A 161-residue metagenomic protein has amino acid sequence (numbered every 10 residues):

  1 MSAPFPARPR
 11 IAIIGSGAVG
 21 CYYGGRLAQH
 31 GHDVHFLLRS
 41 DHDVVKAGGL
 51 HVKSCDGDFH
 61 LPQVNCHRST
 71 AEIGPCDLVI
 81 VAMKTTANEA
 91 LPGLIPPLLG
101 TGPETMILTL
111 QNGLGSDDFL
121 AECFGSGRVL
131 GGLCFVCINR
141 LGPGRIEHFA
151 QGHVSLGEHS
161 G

Functional and structural regions predicted by a protein language model:
S2-D58: NAD(P)+-binding Rossmann beta1-loop-alpha1 motif at the extreme N-terminus of oxidoreductases
P4-F5, I146-F149: Solvent-exposed alpha-helices and their adjacent loops that cap or buttress functional pockets in soluble metabolic
I14-V19, Y23-G24, G48, N112 (+3 more regions): Short glycine-rich loop/turn motifs that provide flexible caps or phosphate-binding loops at active sites
R39, T85-T86, H159-G161: Short, surface-exposed acidic/glycine-rich loop or hinge patches that mediate macromolecular interfaces
D41, G113, G152: A generic "binding-loop/recognition-motif" signal
H60-E147, S155: Rossmann-like NAD(P)(H) cofactor-binding subdomain of soluble oxidoreductases
A150-G161: Conserved anion/nucleotide-ligand pocket segment
